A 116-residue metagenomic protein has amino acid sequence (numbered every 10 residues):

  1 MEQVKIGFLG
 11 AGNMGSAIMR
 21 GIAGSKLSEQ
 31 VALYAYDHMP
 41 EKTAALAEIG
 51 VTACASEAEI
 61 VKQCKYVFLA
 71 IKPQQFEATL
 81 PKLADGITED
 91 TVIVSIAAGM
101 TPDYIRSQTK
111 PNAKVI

Functional and structural regions predicted by a protein language model:
M1-K62: NAD(P)+-binding Rossmann beta1-loop-alpha1 motif at the extreme N-terminus of oxidoreductases
E57-L69, P73-I116: Rossmann-like NAD(P)(H) cofactor-binding subdomain of soluble oxidoreductases
